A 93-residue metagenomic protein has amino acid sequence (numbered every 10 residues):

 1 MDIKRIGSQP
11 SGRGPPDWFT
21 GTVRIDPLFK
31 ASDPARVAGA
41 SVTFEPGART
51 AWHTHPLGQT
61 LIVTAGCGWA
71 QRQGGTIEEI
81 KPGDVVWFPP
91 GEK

Functional and structural regions predicted by a protein language model:
M1-V37: A short, N-terminal "cap"/entry segment at the start of jelly-roll beta-barrel domains of the cupin/DSBH fold
K4-R5, A38, G74, G83-D84: Short, charged low-complexity linear motifs
Q9, P16, V42, L61-V63 (+2 more regions): Short, flexible coil/turn micro-motifs enriched in small/turn-prone residues
S11-G12, E45, I80-K81: Intrinsically disordered, low-complexity regions enriched in Ser/Pro/Gly/Gln/His and often acidic
R24-P27, A38-H55: Conserved short histidine dyad/triad with adjacent acidic residue
P27-F29, T43, Q71, E79: Generic structural detector for well-ordered beta-strands
D33-A35, F44-G47, C67-W69: Short, charged/polar surface micro-motifs in flexible loops or helix N-caps
R49, T54-P82, P89-E92: A short beta-strand-loop-beta hairpin characteristic of the jelly-roll/cupin
